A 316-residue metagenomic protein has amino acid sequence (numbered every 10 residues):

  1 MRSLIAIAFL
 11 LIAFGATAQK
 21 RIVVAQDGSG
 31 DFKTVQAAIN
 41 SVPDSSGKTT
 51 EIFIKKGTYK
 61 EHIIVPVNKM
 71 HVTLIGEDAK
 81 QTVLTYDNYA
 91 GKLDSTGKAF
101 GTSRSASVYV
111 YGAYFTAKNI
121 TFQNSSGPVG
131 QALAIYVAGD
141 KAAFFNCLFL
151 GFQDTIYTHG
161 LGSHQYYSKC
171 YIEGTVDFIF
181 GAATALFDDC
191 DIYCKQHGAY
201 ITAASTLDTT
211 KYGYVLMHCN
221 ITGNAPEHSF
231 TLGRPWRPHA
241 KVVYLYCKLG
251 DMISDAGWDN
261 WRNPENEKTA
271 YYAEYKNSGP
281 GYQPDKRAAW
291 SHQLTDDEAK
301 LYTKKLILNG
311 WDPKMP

Functional and structural regions predicted by a protein language model:
M1-K20: Bacterial Sec-dependent N-terminal signal peptides
Q19-P316: Sequence-level preference for short, compositionally simple segments enriched in small aliphatic or small polar residues
